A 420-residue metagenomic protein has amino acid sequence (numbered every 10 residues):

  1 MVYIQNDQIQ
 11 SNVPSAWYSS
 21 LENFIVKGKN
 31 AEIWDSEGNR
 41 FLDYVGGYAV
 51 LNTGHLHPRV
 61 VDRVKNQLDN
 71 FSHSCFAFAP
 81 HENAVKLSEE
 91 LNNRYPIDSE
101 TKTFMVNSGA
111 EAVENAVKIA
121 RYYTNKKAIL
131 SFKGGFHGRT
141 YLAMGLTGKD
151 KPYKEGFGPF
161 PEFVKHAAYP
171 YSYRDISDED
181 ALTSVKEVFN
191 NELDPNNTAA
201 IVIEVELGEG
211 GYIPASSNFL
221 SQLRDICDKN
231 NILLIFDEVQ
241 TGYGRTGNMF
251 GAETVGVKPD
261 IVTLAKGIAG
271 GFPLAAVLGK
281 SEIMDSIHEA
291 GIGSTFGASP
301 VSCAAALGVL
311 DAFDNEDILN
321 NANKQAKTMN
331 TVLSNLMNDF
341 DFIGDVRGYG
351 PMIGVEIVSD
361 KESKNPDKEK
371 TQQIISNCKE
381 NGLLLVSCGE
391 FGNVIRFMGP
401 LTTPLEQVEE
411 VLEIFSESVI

Functional and structural regions predicted by a protein language model:
M1-I420: Conserved N-terminal phosphate-binding loop of PLP-dependent enzymes in the Aspartate aminotransferase
